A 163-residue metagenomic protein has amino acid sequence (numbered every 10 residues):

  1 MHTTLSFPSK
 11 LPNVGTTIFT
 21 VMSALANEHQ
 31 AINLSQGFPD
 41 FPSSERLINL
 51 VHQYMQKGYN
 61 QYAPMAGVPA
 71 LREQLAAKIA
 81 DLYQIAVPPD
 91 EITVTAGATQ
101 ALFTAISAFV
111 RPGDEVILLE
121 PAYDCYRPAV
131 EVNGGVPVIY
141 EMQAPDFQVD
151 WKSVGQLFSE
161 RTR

Functional and structural regions predicted by a protein language model:
H2, K10-G97, T104: N-terminal small-domain helix-loop-helix segment of the aminotransferase-like
T3-S9, Y140-M142: Short, basic, glycine/proline-bearing loop/turn elements
Y59-R163: Conserved core of the PLP fold type I
